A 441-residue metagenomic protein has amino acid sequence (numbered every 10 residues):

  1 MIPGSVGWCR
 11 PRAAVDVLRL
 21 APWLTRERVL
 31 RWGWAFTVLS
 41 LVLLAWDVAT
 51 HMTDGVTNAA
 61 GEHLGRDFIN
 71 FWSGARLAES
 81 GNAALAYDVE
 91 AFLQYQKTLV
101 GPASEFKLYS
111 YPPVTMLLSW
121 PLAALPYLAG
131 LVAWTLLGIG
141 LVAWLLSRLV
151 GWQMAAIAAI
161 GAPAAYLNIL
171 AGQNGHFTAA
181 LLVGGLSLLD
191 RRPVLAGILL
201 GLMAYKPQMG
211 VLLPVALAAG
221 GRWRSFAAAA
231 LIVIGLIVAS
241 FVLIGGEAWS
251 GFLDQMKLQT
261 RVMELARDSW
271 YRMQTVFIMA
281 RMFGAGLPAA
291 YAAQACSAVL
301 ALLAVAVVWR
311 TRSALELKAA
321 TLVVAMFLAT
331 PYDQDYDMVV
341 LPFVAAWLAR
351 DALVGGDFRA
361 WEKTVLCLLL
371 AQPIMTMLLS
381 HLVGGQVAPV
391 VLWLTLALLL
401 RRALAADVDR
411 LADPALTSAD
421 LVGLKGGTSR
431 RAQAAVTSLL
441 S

Functional and structural regions predicted by a protein language model:
I2-L195, L217-P342, A346-D351, R410-A415 (+3 more regions): Primarily membrane-embedded glycan-assembly and transfer machineries that use lipid-linked glycans
Y109, L117, L122, A159-I160 (+4 more regions): Hydrophobic alpha-helical transmembrane segments of integral membrane proteins, especially lipid-exposed positions
L200-A216, P331-D337: Transmembrane helices and adjacent periplasmic/lumenal helix-loop junctions of polyprenol-phosphate-dependent
L202, L322-M326, L369: Short alpha-helical scaffolding segments that buttress acidic/His motifs in well-ordered protein cores
Y205-Q208, I234-S240, W361-V365: Membrane-embedded alpha-helical segments of transport systems, primarily multispan ion/solute transporters
G246, R350-T428, Q433-S441: Aromatic-enriched
